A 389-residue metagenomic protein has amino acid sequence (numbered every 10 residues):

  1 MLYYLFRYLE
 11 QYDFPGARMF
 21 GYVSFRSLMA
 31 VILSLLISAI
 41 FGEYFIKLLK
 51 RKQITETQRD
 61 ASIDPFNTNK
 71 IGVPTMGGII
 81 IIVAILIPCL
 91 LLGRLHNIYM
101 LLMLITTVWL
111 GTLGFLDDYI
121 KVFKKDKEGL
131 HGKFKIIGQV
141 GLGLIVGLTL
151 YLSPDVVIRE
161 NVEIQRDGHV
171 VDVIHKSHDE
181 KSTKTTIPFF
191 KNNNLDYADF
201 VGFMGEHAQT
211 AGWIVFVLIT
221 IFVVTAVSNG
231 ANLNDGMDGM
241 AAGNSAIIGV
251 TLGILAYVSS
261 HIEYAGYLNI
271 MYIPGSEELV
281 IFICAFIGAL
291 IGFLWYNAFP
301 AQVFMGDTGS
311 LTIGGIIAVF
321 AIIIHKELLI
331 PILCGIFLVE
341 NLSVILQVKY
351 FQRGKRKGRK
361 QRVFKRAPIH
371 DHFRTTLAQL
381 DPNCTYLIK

Functional and structural regions predicted by a protein language model:
L2-Y44, V83-T112, L144-T185, F190-K191 (+1 more regions): Alpha-helical transmembrane segments
E43-A61: Membrane-interface helix-loop junction between the first two transmembrane segments
R59-V73, K127-G138: Juxtamembrane helix-capping/reentrant segments at transmembrane boundaries
A61-K70, K125, V201-Q209, G266-P274 (+1 more regions): Short juxtamembrane and helix-loop transition motifs at transmembrane-helix boundaries in membrane proteins
H96-L104, F123-G138: Membrane-interfacial loop-to-helix junctions in multi-pass inner-membrane proteins
S182-A208: P-loop potassium selectivity filter motif centered on the GYG triad
